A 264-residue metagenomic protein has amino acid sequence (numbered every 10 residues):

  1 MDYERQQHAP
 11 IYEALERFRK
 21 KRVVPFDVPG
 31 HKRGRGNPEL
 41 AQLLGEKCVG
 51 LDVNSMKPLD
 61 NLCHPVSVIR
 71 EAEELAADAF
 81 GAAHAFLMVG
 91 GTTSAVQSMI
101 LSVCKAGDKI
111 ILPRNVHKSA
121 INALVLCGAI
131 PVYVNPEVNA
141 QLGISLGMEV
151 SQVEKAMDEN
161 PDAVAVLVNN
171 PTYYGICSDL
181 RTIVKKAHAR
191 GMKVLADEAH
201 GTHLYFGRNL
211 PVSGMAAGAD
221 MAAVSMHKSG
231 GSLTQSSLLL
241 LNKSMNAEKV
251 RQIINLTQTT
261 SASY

Functional and structural regions predicted by a protein language model:
Y3-R5, I11-E16, K20, L40-L43 (+3 more regions): Conserved PLP-enzyme active-site core in the AAT-like
L15, P25-G30, A85-F86: Generic preference for hydrophobic/aromatic residues in regular secondary structure cores
R19, P25, H31-R35, R70 (+1 more regions): Residue-level detector of solvent-exposed, low-hydrophobicity positions
V24-H31, G50, M56, M99-I110: A short, flexible N-terminal coil/short beta segment enriched in small residues
D27-K47: Conserved oxyanion/phosphate-binding beta-strand-loop segments in alpha/beta enzyme cores
C48-S94: Conserved N-terminal alpha-helix of the aminotransferase class I/II PLP-enzyme fold
